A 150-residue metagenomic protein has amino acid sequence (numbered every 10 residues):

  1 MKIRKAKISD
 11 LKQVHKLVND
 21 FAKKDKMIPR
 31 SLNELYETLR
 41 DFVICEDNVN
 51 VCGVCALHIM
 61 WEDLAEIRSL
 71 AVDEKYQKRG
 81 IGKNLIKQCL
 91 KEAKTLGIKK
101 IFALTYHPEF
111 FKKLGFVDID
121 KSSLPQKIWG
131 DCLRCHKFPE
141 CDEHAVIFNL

Functional and structural regions predicted by a protein language model:
M1-I28, E46, E143-N149: Short amphipathic alpha-helix that is part of the acyltransferase structural core
A6, L70-V72: Hydrophobic adenine-recognition pocket in adenosine-nucleotide-binding enzymes
P29-D41, D47, G53-L64, S69-L70: A conserved beta-strand-loop-helix scaffold within acyl/acetyltransferase catalytic domains
N50, D73-N84, L96, K113: Conserved glycine-rich acetyl-CoA-binding loop
K78-K91, A103: Conserved acetyl-CoA-binding loop-helix of GNAT-fold acetyltransferases
A93-Y106: Conserved GNAT acetyl-CoA-binding A-motif
T105-D131: Conserved active-site alpha-helix within GNAT-family acetyltransferase domains
L124-L150: C-terminal "cap" of GNAT-fold acetyltransferases
